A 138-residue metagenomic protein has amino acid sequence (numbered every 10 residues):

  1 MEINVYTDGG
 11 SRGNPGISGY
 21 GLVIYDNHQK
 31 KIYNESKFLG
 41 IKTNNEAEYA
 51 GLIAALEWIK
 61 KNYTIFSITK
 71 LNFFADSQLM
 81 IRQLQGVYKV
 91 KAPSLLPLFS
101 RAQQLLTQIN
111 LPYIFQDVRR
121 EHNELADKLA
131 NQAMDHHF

Functional and structural regions predicted by a protein language model:
M1-E2, H28, I68, H136-F138: Short, Lys/Arg-enriched, disordered terminal segments
M1-E46, E57-I59: RNase H-like nuclease fold core
G10-N14, I53-H137: RNase H catalytic domain
E48, L52: Short, conserved alpha-helix that lines the donor NDP-sugar binding/gating region of sugar-transfer enzymes
